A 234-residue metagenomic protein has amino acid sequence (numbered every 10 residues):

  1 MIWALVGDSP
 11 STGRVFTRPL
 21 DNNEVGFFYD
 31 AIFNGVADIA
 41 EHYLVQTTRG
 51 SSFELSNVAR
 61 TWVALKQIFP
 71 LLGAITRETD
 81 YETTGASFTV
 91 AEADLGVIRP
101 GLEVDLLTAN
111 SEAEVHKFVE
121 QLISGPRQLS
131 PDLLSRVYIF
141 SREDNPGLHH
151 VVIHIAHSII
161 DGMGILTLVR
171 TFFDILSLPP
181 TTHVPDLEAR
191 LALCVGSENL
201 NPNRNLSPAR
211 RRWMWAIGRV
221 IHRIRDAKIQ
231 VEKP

Functional and structural regions predicted by a protein language model:
M1-N203: Non-catalytic N-terminal regions of enzymes
A209-R212: Phosphate/pyrophosphate-binding loops and the adjoining catalytic core of nucleotide-dependent enzymes
M214-P234: Flexible, P/S/T/G-rich "lid" or insertion loops adjacent to the active sites of thioester-utilizing
